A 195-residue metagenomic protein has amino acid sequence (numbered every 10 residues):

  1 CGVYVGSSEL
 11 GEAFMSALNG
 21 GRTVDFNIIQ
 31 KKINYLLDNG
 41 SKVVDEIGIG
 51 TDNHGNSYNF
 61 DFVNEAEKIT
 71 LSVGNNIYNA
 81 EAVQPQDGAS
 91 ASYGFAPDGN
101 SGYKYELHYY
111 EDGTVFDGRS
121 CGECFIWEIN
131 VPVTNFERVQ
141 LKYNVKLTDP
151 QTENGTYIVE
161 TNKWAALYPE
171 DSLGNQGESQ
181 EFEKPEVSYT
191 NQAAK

Functional and structural regions predicted by a protein language model:
C1-K195: P/S/T/G-enriched low-complexity
